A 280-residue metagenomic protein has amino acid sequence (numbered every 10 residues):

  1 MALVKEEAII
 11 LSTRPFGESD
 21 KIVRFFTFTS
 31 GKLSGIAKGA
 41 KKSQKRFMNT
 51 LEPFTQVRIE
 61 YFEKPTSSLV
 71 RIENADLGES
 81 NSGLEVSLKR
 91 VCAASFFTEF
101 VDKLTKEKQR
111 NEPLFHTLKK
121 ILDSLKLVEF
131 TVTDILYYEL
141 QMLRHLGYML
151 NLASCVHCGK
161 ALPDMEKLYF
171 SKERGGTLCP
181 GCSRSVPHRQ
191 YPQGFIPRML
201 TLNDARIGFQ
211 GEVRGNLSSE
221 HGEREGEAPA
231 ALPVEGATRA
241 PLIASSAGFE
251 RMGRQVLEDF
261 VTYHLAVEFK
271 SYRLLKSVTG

Functional and structural regions predicted by a protein language model:
M1-I22, F26-E225, L232-G280: Non-catalytic alpha-helical scaffolds and adjoining flexible linkers that form interface surfaces for assembly
